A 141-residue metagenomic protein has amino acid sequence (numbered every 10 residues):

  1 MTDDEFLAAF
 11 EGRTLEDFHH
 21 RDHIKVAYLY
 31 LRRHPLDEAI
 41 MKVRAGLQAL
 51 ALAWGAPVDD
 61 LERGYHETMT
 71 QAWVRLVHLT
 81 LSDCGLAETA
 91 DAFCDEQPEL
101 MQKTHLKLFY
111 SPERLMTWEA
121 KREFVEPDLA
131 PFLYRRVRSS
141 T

Functional and structural regions predicted by a protein language model:
M1-R13: Intrinsically disordered, low-complexity serine/threonine- and proline-rich regulatory segments
D4-L7, R44, V74, D91: Hydrophobic core segments within long, regular secondary-structure runs in both alpha- and beta-rich folds
R13-L86: Conserved, aromatic- and glycine-enriched, well-ordered alpha/beta core segments that occur as contiguous structural
R63-T141: A charged, amphipathic interaction segment
